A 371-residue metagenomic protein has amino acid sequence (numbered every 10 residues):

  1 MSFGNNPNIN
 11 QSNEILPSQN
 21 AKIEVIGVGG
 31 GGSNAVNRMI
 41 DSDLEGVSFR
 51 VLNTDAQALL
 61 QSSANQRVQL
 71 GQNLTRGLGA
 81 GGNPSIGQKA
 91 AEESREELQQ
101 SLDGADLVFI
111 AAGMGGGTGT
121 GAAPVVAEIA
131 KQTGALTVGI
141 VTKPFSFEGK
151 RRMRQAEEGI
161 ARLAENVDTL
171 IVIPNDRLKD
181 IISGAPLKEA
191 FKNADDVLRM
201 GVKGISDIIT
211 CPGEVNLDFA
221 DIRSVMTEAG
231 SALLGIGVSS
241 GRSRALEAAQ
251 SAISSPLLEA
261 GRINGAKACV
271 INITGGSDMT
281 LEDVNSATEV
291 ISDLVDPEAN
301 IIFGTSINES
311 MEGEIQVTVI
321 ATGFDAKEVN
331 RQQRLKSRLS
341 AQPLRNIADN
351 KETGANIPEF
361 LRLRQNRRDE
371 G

Functional and structural regions predicted by a protein language model:
M1-G371: Tubulin/FtsZ superfamily GTPase core signature
